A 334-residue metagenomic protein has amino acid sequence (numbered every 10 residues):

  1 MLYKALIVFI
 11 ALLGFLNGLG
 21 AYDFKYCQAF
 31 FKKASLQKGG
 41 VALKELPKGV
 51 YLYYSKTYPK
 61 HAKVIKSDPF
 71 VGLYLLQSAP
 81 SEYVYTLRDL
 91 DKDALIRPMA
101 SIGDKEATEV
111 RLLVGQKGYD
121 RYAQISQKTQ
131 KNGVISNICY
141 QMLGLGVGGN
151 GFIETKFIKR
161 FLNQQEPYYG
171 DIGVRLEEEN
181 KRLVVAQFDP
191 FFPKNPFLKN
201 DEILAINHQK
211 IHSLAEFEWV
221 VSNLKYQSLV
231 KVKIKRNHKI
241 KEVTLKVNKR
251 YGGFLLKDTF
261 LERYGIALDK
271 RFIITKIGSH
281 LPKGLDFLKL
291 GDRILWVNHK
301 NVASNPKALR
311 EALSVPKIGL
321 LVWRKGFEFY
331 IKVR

Functional and structural regions predicted by a protein language model:
M1-A21: Gram-negative bacterial Sec-dependent N-terminal signal peptides
Y22-T108, Q116-T129, M142, K210-L214: Conserved active-site neighborhood of the chymotrypsin/trypsin-like protease fold
D23, I138-Q187, K210, L214-K257 (+1 more regions): C-terminal cap/linker of serine protease catalytic domains
Q37-K44, Y51-Y53, Y74-Q77, I135 (+8 more regions): Terminal peptide-recognition signature
S78-V84, E106-V147, G151, E178-A186 (+1 more regions): Active-site region of chymotrypsin-like
L90-A94, S136-N137, F197-L198, L224 (+2 more regions): Short, well-ordered loop/turn sites that connect or cap secondary structure elements
C139-G146, N195-S213, G284-N305: Conserved PDZ fold ligand-binding element
I206-K231, W296-W323: PDZ domains, with a preference for the canonical peptide-binding region formed by the helix
